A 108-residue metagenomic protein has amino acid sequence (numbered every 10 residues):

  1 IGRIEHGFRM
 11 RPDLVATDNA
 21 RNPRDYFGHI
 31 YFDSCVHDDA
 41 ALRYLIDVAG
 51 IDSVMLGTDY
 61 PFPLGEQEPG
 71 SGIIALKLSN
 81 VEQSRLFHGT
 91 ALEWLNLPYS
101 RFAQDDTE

Functional and structural regions predicted by a protein language model:
I1-F27: Aromatic-lined glycan-binding groove of carbohydrate-active enzymes
Y31-F32, V36-M55, F62-E108: Mid-to-C-terminal alpha-helical segments outside catalytic/metal-binding sites
